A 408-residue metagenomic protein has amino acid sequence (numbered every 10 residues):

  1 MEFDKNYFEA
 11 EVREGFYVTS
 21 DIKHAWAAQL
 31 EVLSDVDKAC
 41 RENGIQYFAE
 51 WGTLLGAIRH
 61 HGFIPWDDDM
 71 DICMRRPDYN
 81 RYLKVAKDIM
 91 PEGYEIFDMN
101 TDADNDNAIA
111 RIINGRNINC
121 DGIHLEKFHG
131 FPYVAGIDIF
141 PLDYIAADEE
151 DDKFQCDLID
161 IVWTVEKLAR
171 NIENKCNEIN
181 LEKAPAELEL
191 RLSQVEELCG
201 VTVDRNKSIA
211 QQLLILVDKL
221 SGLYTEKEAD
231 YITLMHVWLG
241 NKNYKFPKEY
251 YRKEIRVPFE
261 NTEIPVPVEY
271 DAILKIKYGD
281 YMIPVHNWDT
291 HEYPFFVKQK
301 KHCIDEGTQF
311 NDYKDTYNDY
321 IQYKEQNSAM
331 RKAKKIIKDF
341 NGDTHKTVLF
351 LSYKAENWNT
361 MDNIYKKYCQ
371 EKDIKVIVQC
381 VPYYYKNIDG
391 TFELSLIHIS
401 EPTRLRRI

Functional and structural regions predicted by a protein language model:
E2-F3, F8, Y313-T347: Non-catalytic membrane-proximal stalk/linker segments that position and tether the catalytic domains
Y7-E9, Y17-R41, A86-A147, W163-G279 (+1 more regions): Conserved catalytic core of two-metal-ion nucleotidyltransferases
D37-M70, M74, Y79-N80, E249: Active-site nucleotide-donor binding segment shared across nucleotidyl transfer reactions
K354-I374: Histidine-anchored nucleotide/phosphate-binding helix
K375-K386: Short internal beta-strands
Y385-L396: N-terminal beta-loop-helix "entrance" segment that forms/cooperates in small-molecule cofactor or anionic ligand
I397-I408: Single conserved hydrophobic/aromatic residue that forms the stacking wall/gate of nucleotide- or nucleobase-binding
